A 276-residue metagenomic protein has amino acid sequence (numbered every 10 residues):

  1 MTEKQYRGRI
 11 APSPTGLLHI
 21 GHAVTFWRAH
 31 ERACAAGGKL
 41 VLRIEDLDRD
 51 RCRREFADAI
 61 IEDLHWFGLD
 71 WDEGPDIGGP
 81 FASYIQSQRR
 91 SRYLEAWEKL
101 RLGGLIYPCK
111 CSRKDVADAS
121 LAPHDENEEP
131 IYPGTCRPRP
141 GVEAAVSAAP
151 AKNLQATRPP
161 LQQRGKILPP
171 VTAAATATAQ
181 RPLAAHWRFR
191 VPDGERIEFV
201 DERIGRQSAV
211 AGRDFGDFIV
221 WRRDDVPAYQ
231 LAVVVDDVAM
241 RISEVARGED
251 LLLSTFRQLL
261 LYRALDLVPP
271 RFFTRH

Functional and structural regions predicted by a protein language model:
T2-E126, E249-L267: N-terminal Rossmann-like or analogous alpha/beta NTP/dinucleotide-binding catalytic cores that position adenine
S91, E95, Q155, P169-V171: N-terminal positively charged helical leader segments and presequences
P108, R113-N153, V171-A175, A179-H276: Active-site cores that bind ATP or allylic diphosphates and position pyrophosphate for catalysis
Q163-R164: Cationic, low-complexity basic patches in intrinsically disordered or flexible, solvent-exposed regions
